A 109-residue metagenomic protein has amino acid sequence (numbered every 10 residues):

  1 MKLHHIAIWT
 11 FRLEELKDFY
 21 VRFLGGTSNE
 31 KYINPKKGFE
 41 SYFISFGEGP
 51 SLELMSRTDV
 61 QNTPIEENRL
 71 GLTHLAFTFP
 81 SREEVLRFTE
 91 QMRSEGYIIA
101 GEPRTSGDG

Functional and structural regions predicted by a protein language model:
M1-K17, L72-F77: N-terminal beta-strand motif that seeds the catalytic metal site of vicinal oxygen chelate
W9-S51: Core segments of cupin and vicinal oxygen chelate
F11, G47-G49, T58-D59, P80-R82: Short loop segments at secondary-structure junctions
R12-G25, D59-T63, T89-E90, S94: Short N-terminal helix-initiation segments at or just after the protein's N-terminus
L13, L75-G109: Vicinal oxygen chelate
P35-F43, E48-P50, T63, F77 (+3 more regions): Amphipathic alpha-helical "stalk" segments
S45, M55, R104: Residue-level detector of conserved, well-ordered beta-strand and adjacent loop positions that form binding/recognition
L54-R57, Q61-T78: Helix-adjacent hinge/juxtasegments
